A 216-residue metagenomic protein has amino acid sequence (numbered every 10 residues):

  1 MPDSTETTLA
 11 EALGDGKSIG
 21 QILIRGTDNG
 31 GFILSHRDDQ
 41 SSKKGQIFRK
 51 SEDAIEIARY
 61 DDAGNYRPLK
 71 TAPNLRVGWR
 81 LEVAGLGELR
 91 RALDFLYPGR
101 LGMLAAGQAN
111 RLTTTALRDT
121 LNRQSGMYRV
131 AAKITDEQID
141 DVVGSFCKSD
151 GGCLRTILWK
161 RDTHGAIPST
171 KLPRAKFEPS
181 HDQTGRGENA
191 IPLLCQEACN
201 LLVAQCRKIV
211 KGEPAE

Functional and structural regions predicted by a protein language model:
M1-E216: Acidic, polar-rich N-terminal leader regions of halophilic archaeal proteins
